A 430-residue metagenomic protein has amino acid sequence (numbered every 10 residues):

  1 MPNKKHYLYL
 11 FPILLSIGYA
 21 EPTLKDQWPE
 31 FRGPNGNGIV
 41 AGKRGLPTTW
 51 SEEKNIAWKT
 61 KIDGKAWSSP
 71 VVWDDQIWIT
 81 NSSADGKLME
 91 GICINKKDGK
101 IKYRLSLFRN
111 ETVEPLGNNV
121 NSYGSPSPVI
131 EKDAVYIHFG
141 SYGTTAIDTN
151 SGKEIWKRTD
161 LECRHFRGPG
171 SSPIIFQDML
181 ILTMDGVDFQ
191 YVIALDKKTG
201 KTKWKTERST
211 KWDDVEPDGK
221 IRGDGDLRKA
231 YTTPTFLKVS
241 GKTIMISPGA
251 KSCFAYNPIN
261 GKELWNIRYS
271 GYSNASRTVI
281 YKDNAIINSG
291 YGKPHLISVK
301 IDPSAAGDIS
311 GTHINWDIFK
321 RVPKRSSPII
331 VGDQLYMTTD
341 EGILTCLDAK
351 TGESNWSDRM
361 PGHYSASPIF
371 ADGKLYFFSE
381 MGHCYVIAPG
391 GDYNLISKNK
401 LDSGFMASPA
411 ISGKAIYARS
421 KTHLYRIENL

Functional and structural regions predicted by a protein language model:
M1-Y9: Bacterial N-terminal signal peptides that target proteins for export
Y9-S16: Bacterial N-terminal signal peptides
A20-L430: Noncatalytic, solvent-exposed loop/strand surfaces of beta-propeller-type extracellular/periplasmic domains
